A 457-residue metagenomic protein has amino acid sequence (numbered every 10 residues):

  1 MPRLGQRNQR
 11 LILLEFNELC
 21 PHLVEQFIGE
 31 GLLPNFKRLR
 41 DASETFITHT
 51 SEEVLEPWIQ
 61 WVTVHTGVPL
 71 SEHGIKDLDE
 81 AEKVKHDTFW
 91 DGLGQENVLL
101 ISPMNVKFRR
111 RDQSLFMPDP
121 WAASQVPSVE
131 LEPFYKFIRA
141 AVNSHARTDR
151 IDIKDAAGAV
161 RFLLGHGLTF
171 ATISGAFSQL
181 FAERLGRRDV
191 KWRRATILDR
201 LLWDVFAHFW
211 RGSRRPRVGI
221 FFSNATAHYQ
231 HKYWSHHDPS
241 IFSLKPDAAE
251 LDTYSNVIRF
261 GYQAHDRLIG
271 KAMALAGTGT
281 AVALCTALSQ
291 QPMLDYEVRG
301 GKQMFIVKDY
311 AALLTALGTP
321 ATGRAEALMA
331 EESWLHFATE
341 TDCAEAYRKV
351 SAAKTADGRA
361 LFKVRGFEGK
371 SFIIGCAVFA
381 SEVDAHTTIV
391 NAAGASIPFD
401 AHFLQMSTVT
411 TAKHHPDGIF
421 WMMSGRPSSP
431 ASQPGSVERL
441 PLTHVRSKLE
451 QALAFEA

Functional and structural regions predicted by a protein language model:
M1-R7, A81, H86-D91, K107-R111 (+3 more regions): Membrane-interface soluble catalytic domains
L4-Q6, R193-R214, H236-V282: A long, amphipathic alpha-helix that forms part of the scaffold/cap immediately adjacent to metal-dependent active
N8-I12: Extreme N-terminal starter segment of soluble prokaryotic enzymes
L13, N35, F260-R299, F420 (+1 more regions): Metal-dependent active-site segment of extracytoplasmic phospho-/sulfohydrolases and closely related
P21-L23, L55-I59, E72-G74, V106-Q113 (+7 more regions): Short catalytic/ligand-binding loop motif for oxyanion handling, primarily in non-cytosolic enzymes, centered on
V24-Q60, E72, N97-I101: Short, structured active-site-proximal loop/turn typified by the sulfatase FGly-forming signature C/S-X-P-X-R
E44-H65, I101-R110, F222-A225, T286-S289: Short, solvent-exposed turn/loop segments enriched in Gly/Ser/Thr/Pro and often Arg
T66-I241, K245, F455: His/Asp/Glu-rich, glycine-adjacent segments that coordinate divalent cations and/or stabilize oxyanion chemistry on
